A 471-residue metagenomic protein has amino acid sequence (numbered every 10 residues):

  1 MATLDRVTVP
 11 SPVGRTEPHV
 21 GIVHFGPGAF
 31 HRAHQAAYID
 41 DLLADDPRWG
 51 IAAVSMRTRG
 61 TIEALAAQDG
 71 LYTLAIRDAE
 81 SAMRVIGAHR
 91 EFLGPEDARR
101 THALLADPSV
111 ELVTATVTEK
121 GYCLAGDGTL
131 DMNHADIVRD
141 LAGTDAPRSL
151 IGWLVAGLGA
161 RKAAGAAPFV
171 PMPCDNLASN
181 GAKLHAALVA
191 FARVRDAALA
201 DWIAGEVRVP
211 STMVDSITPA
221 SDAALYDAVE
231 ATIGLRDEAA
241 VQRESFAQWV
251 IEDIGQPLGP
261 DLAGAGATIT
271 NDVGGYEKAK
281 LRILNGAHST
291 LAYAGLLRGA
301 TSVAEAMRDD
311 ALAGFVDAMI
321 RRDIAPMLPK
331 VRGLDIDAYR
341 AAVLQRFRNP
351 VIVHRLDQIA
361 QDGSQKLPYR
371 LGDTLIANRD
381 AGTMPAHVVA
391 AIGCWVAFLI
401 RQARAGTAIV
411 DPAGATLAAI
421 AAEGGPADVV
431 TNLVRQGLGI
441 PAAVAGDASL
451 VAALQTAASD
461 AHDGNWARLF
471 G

Functional and structural regions predicted by a protein language model:
M1-G471: Substrate/ligand-engaging "lid" and interaction regions
